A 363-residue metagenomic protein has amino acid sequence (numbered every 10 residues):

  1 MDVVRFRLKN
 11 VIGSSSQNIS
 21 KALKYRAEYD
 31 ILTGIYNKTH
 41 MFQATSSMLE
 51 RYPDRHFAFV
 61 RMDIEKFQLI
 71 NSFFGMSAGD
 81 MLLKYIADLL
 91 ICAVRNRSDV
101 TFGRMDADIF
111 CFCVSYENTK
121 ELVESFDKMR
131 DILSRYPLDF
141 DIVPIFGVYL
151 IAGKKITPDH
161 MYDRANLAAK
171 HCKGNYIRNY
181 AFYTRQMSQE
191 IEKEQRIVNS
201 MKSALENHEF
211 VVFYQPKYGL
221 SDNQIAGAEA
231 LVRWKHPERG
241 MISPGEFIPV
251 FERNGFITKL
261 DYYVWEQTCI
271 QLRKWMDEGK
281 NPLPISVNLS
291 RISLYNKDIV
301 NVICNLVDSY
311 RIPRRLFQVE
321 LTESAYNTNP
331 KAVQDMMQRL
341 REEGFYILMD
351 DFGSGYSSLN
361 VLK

Functional and structural regions predicted by a protein language model:
K21-Y29, T33-A58, E65-C92, G103-A107 (+7 more regions): Conserved long alpha-helical elements within nucleotide-processing catalytic cores of c-di-GMP signaling and class III
L23, M41-T45, F110, N223 (+3 more regions): Hydrophobic scaffolding residues in well-structured cytosolic catalytic/regulatory domains that bind or process
A44, K193-V250, N288, M349: Active-site core of bacterial EAL-family cyclic-dinucleotide phosphodiesterase domains
S98-D106, D131-G147, K173, G240 (+2 more regions): Catalytic core regions of nucleotide second-messenger enzymes
F102, K128, I145-N175, A181-R196 (+6 more regions): Cyclic nucleotide signaling catalytic output domains
C113-L122, L138-D139, V143-R164, A168 (+4 more regions): Catalytic strand-loop-helix junctions within cyclic-nucleotide turnover domains
Y263-L289, N305-L316, E343: Helix C-cap/alpha-to-beta connector motif
C304-K363: The catalytic core of metal-dependent phosphodiesterases that act on cyclic dinucleotides
